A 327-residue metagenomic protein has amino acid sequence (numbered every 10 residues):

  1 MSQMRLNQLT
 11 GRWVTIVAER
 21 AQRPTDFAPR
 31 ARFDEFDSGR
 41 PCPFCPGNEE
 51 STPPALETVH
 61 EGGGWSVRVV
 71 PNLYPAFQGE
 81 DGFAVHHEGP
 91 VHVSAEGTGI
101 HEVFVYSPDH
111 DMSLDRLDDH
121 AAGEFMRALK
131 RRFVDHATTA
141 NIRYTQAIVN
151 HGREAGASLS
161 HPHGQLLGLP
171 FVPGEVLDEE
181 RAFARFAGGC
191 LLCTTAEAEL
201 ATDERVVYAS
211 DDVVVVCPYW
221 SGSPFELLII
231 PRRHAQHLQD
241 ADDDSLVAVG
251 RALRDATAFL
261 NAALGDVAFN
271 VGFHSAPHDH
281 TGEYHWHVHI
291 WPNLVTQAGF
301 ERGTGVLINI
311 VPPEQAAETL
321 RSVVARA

Functional and structural regions predicted by a protein language model:
M1-A327: HIT superfamily nucleotide-processing domains
